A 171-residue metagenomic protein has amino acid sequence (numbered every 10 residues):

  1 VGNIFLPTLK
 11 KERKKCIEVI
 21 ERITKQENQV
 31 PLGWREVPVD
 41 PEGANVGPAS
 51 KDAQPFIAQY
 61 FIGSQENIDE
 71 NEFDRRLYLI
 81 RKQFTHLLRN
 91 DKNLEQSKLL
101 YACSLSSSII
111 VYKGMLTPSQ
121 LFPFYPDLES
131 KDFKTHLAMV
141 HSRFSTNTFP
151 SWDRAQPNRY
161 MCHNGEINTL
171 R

Functional and structural regions predicted by a protein language model:
V1-R171: N-terminal segments that mediate ammonia production and transfer in glutamine-dependent amidotransferase systems
